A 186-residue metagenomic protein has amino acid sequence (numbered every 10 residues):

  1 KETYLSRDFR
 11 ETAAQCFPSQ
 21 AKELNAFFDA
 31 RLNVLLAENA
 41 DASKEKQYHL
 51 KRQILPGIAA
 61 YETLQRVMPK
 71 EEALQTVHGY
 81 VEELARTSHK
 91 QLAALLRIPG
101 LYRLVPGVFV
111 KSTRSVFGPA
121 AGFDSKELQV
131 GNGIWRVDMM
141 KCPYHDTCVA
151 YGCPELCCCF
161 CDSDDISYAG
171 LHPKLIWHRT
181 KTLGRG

Functional and structural regions predicted by a protein language model:
K1-L64: N-terminal, charged low-complexity regulatory/assembly segments
A21, E72, L175-I176: Secondary-structure boundary/capping signal
E45, H49, V108-V110, A120-G122 (+3 more regions): Sparse, context-dependent recognition of short Cys/His-centered cofactor- or disulfide-binding micro-motifs
R52, P56, E62-Y151: Amphipathic interaction/junction segments at domain boundaries or subunit interfaces
G118-P119, G184-G186: A short catalytic or substrate-binding loop motif that flags glycine-/basic-rich loops and adjacent residues that bind
E127-G184: Short, hydrophobic/π-rich interface segment
